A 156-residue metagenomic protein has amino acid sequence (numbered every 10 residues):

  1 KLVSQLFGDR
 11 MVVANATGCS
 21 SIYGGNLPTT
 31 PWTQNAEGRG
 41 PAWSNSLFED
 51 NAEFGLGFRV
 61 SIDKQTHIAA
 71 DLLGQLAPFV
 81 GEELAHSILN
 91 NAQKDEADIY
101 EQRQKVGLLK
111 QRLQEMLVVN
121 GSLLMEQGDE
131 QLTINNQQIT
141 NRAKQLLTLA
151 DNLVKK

Functional and structural regions predicted by a protein language model:
K1-Q131, N135-K156: Cofactor-binding active-site loop characterized by glycine-rich and histidine/acidic residues
